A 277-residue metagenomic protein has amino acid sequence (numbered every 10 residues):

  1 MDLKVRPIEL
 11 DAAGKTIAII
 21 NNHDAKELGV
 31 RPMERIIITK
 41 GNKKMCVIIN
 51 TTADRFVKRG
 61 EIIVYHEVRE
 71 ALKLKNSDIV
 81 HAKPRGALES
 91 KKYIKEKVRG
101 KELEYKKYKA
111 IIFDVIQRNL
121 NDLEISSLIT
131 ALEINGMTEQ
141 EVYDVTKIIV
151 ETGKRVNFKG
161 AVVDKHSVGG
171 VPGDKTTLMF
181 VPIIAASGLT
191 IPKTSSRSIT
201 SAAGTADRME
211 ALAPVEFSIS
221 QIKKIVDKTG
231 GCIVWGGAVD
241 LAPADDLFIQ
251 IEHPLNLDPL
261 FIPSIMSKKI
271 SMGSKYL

Functional and structural regions predicted by a protein language model:
M1-R99: Long, compositionally biased stretches
R85-P172, L212: Acidic, glycine/proline-rich low-complexity segments that act as flexible tails and inter-domain linkers
I148-E151, T176-G188, R208-F217, Q250-L257: A glycine- and small-aliphatic-rich helix-loop capping segment at beta-alpha/alpha-beta transitions that lines
F158, D164-K165, I191-S195, F217-I219 (+3 more regions): General beta-strand structural signal in soluble alpha/beta enzymes
A161-A185, L189-S201: Glycine/serine-rich anion-binding loops at beta->alpha junctions that coordinate negatively charged ligand groups
R208-C232: A glycine-rich helix N-cap at a beta->alpha junction
D227-L277: Phosphate/diphosphate-binding glycine-rich loops and adjacent basic-rich segments that engage nucleotide
